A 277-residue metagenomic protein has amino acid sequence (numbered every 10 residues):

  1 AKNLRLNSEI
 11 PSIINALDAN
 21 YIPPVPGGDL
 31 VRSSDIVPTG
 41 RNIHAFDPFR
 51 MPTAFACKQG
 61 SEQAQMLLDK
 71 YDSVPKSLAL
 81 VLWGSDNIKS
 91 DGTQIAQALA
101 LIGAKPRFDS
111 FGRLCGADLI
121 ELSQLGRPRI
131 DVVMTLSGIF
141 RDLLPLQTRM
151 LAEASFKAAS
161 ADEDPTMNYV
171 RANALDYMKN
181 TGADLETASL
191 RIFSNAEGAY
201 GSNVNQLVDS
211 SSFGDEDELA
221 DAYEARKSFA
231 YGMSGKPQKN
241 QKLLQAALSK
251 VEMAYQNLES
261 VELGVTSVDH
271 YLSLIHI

Functional and structural regions predicted by a protein language model:
A1-I275: Ligand/cofactor-recognition surfaces for anionic moieties
